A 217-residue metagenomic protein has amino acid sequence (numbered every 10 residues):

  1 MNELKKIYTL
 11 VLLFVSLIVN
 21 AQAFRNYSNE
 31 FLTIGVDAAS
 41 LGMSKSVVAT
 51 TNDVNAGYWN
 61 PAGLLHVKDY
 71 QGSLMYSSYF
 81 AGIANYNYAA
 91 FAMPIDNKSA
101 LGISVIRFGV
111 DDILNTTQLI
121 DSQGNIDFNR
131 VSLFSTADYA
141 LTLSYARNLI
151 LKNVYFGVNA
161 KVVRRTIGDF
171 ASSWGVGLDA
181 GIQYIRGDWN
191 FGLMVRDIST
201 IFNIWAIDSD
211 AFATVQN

Functional and structural regions predicted by a protein language model:
K5-L12: Sec-dependent signal peptide recognition, specifically the positively charged N-region followed immediately by
L13-F14, K68: Short, linear, compositionally biased motifs with a strong N-terminal bias
S16-I18: N-terminal signal peptide c-region/cleavage motif recognized by signal peptidases
Q22-S44, V48, N85-A90, P94-N217: Outer-membrane beta-barrel porins/channels
A39-L65: Single transmembrane alpha-helix segments in multi-pass membrane proteins
G42-V48, Q71-A81: Short strand-turn segments of transmembrane beta-barrel domains in outer membranes, especially the first one or two
L65-H66, F80-I83: Short glycine/serine/proline-enriched coil/turn segments at secondary-structure junctions
